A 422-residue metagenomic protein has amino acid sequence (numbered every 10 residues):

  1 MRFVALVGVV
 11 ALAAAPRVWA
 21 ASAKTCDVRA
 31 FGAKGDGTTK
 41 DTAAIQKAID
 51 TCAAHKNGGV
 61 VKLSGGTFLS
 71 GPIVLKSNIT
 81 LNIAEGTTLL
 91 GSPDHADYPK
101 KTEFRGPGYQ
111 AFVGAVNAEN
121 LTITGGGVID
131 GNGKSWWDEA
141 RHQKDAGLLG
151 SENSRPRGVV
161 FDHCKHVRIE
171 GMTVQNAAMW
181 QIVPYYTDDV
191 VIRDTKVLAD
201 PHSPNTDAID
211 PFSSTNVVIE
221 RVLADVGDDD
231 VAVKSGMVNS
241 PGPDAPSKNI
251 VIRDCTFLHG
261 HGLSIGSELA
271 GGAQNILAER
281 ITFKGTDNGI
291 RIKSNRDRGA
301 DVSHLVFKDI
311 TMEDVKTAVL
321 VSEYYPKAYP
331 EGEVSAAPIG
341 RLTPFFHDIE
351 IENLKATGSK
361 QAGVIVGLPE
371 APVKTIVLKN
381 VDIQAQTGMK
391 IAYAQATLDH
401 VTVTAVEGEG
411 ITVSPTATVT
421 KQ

Functional and structural regions predicted by a protein language model:
V4-A14: Bacterial N-terminal signal peptides
R17-Q422: Extracellular/periplasmic carbohydrate-active domains that bind, remodel, or depolymerize complex polysaccharides
